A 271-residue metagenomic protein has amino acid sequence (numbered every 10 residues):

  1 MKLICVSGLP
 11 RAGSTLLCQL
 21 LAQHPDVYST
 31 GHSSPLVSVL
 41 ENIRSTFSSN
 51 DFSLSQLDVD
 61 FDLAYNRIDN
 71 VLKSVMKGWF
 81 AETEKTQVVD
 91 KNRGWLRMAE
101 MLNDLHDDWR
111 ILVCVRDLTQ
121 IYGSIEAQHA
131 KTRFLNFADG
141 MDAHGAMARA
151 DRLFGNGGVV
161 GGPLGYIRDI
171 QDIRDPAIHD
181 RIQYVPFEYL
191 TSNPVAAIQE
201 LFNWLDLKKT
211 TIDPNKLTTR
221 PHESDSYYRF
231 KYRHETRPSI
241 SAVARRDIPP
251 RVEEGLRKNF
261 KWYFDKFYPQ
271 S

Functional and structural regions predicted by a protein language model:
M1-I4, G158-V160, Q171-D175, V195-A196 (+1 more regions): PAPS-dependent sulfotransferases, especially Golgi type II membrane carbohydrate sulfotransferases
M1-S74, R220-S224, H234: PAPS-dependent sulfotransferase catalytic core
V6-G8, V88-K91, V113-V115, Y184-P186: Short beta-strand segments
R11-A12, Q23-H24, S34-L36, G94-L96 (+3 more regions): Short, solvent-exposed loop/turn segments at secondary-structure junctions
G13-V27, L102-H106, E126, Y184-K209: PAPS/PAP-binding and catalytic site of the sulfotransferase fold
A64-A81, T119-W204, F260-W262: PAPS-dependent sulfotransferase catalytic domain
I68-M101: Glycine-rich phosphate-binding loop used to anchor ATP phosphates in small-molecule kinases, encompassing both
K91-N92, L102-Q128: Conserved phosphate-donor/acceptor-positioning beta-strand/loop module used by diverse small-molecule
